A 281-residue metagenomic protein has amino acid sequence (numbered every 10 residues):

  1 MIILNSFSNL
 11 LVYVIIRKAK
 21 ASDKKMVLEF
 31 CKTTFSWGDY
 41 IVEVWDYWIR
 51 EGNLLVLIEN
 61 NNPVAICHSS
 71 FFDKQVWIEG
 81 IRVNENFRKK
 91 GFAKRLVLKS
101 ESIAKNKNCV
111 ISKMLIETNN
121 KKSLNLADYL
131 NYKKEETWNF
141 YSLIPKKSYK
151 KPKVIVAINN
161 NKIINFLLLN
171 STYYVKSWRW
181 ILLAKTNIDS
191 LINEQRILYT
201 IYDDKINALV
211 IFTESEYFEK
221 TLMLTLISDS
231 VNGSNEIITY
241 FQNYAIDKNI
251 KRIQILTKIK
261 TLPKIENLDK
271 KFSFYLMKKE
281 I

Functional and structural regions predicted by a protein language model:
C31-E59, P63-H68, T172-Y199: Active-site rim helix/loop that mediates acceptor-substrate recognition in acyltransferases
V56, N62-S70, W77-E79, D204-S215: Conserved beta-strand in the GNAT
Q75-E85, Y217-V231: Conserved acetyl-CoA binding element of GNAT-fold acetyltransferases
V83, K89-S102, N125, N232-N243: Conserved acetyl-CoA-binding loop-helix of GNAT-fold acetyltransferases
K94, T118-E136, I259-F272: Conserved active-site alpha-helix within GNAT-family acetyltransferase domains
A104-N119, K248-T257: Conserved GNAT acetyl-CoA-binding A-motif
K113-I116, K133-K146, L268-E280: Conserved catalytic-core motifs of GNAT/GCN5-like acyltransferases
L130-F218: Amide-forming acyltransferase catalytic core, primarily the GNAT-like/NAT-type and related acyltransferase folds
